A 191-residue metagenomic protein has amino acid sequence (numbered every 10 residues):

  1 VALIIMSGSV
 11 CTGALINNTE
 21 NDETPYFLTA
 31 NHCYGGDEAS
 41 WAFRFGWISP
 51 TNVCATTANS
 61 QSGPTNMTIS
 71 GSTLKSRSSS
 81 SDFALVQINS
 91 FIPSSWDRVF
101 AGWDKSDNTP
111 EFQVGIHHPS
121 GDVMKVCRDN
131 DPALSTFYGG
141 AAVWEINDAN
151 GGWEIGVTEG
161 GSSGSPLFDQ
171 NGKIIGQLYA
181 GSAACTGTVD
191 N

Functional and structural regions predicted by a protein language model:
V1-I146: Serine endopeptidase catalytic core focused on the charge-relay Asp
A14-T24, I155-L178: Catalytic nucleophile loop of clan PA
A30-C33, P119-S120, G160, Q177-A183: Short beta->alpha transition motifs characteristic of CBS
D37, N171, A183: Active-site-proximal flexible loops/turns
K105-Q113, A149-N150, E159, P166 (+1 more regions): Long hydrophobic segments that form regular secondary structure
S135-V157, Y179-S182: Peri-catalytic substrate-binding/gating loops that frame the active-site cleft of hydrolases
A184-N191: A short, polar/charged loop-to-alpha-helix boundary motif
